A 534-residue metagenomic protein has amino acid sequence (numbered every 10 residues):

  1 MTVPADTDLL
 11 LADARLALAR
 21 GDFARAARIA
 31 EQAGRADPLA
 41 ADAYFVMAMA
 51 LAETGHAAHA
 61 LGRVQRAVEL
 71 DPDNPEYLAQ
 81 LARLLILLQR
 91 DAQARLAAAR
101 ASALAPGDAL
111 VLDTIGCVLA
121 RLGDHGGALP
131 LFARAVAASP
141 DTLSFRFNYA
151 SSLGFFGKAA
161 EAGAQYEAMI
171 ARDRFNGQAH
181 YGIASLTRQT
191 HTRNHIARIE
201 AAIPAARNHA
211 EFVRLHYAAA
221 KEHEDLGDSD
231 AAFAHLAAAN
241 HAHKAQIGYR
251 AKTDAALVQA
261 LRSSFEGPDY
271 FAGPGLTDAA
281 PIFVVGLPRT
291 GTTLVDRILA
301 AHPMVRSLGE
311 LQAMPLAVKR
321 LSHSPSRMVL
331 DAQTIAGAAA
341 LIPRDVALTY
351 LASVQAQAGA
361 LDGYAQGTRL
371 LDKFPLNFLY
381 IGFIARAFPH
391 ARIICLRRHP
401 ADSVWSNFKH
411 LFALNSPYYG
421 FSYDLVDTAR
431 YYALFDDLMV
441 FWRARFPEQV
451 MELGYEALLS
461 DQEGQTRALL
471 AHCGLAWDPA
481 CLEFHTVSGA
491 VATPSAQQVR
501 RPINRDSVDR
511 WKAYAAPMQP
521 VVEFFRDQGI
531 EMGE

Functional and structural regions predicted by a protein language model:
H180-A184, I196-N208, L215-D278, Q333-G337 (+4 more regions): PAPS-dependent sulfotransferases, especially Golgi type II membrane carbohydrate sulfotransferases
P274-F388, L396: Phosphate-binding active sites in nucleotide-utilizing proteins
